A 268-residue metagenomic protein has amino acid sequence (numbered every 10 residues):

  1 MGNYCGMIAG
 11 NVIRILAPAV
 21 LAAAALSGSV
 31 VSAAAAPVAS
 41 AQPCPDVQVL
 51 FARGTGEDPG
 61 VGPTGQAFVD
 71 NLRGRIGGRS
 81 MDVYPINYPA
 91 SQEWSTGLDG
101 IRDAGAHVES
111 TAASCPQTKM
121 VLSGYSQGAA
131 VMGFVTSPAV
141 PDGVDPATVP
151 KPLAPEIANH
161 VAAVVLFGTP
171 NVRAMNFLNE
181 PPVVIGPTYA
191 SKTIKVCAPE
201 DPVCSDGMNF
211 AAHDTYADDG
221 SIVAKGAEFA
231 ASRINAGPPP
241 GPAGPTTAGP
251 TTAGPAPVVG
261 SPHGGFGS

Functional and structural regions predicted by a protein language model:
M1-A23, A35: N-terminal export and membrane-targeting signals
I8, L26-V47, G143: C-terminal region of N-terminal signal peptides and the immediate post-cleavage residues of exported proteins
A22-S29, F134, A224-A227: Hydrophobic alpha-helical membrane segments, chiefly transmembrane helices and signal peptide h-regions, characterized
Q42-K119, V196-V223, A227, S232 (+3 more regions): Active-site catalytic motif of lipid deacylating hydrolases and related acyltransferases
Q48, A162-V165, K192-I194: Structural motif
D70-R75, L178-I194, A198: Active-site-adjacent alpha-helix of alpha/beta-hydrolase-fold enzymes
I101-S123, Q127-T188: Serine-dependent carboxylesterase/thioesterase catalytic core of lipase-like alpha/beta-hydrolase/SGNH enzymes
V131-F134, T193, P202: A structural motif
